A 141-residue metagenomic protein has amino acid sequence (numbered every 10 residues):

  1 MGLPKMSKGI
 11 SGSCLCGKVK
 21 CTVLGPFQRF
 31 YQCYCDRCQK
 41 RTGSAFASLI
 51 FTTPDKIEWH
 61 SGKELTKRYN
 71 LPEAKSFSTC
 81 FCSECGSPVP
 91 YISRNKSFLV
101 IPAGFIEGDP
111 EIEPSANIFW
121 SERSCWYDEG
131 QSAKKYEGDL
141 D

Functional and structural regions predicted by a protein language model:
M1-D141: A short Gly-Trp-Pro
